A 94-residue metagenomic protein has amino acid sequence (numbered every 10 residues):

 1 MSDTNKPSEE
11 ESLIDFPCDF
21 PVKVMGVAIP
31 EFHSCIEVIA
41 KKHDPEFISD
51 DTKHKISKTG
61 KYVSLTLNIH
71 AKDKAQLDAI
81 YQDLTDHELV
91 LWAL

Functional and structural regions predicted by a protein language model:
M1-S64, H70-L94: Long, contiguous binding/interaction regions
